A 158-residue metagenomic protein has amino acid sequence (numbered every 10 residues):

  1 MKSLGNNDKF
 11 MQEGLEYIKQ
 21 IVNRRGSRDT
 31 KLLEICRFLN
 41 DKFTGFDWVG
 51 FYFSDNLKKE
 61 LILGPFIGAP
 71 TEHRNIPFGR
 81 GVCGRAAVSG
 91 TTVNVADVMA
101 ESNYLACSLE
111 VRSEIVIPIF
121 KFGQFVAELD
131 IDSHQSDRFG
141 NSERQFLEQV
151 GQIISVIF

Functional and structural regions predicted by a protein language model:
M1-F66, P70-T71: Intrinsically disordered, low-complexity terminal regulatory regions
K2-S3, M11, K19, S133-F158: Juxtadomain coupling helices with adjacent low-complexity linkers
F43, C107-V111: Short loop/turn motifs at secondary-structure junctions and domain boundaries
W48, V116, E128: Short hydrophobic/aromatic beta-strand element in the GNAT-like acyltransferase core that lines or flanks the acyl-donor
S54-A106: Regulatory sensory and allosteric helical modules in signal-transduction proteins and certain transcription factors
S113-F120: A short, aliphatic-rich beta-strand micro-motif
F120-S133: Sensory-domain boundary capping and coupling elements
